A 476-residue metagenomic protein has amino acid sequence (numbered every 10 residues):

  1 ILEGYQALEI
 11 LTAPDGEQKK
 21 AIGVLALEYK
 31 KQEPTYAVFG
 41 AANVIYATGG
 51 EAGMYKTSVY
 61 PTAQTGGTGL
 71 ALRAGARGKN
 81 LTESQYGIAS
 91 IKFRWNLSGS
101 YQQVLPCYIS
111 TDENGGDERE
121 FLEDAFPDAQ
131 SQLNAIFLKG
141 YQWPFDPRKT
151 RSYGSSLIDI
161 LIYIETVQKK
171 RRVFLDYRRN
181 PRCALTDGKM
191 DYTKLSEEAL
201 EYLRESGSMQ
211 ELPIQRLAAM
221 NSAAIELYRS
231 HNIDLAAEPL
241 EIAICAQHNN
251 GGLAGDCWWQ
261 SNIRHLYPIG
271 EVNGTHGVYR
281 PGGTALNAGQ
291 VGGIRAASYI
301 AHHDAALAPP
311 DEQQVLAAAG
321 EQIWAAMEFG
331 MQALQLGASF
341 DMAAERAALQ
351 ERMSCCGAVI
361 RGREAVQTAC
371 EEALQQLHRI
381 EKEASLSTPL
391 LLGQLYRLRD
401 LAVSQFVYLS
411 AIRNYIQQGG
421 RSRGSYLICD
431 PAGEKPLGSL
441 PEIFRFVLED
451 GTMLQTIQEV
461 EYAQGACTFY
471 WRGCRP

Functional and structural regions predicted by a protein language model:
I1-Y29, A37-V38: Feature captures the FAD/FMN-dependent oxidoreductase FAD-binding
Q32-N43, N262: Core beta-strand elements of the Rossmann-like FAD/NAD(P) dinucleotide-binding domain in flavoenzyme oxidoreductases
N43-G49, Q260-R280: Short FAD-binding loop at a beta-strand-to-alpha-helix junction that anchors the flavin cofactor in diverse
N43-L97, Y101, G283-Y299: Glycine-rich loop(s) and the adjacent beta-strand/alpha-helix scaffold that form part
R77-E226: An anion/pyrophosphate-binding glycine-rich loop and adjacent beta-alpha core in soluble alpha-beta enzymes
N273-E312: A conserved active-site cap/scaffold subdomain adjacent to cofactor or substrate pockets
A305-P389: Long, amphipathic alpha-helical stalk/connector segments used for oligomerization, subunit docking, or mechanical
R379-P476: C-terminal amphipathic alpha-helical interaction region
